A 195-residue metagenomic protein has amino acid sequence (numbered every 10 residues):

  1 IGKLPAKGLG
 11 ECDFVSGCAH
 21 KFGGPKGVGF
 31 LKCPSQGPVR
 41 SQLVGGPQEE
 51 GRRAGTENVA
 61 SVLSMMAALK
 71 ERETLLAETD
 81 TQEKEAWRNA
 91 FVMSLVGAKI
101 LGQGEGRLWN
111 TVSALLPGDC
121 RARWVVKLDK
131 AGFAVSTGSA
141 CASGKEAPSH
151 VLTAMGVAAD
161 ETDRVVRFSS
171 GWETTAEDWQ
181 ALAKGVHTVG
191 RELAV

Functional and structural regions predicted by a protein language model:
I1-V195: Pyridoxal 5′-phosphate
